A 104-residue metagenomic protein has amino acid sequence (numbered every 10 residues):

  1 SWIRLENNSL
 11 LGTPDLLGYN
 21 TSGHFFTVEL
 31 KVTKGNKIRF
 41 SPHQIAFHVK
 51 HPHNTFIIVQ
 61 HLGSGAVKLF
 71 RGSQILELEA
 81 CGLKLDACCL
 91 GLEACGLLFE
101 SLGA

Functional and structural regions predicted by a protein language model:
S1-N7, T21: Acidic-basic catalytic patches of nuclease active cores, encompassing PD-(D/E)XK and other metal-cofactor nuclease
G12: Beta-rich catalytic cores
L16-G18, G23-K34: Conserved catalytic cores of phosphodiester-cleaving nucleases, focusing on short active-site segments
T33-P52: Mg2+/Mn2+-dependent nuclease catalytic core
S41, L69-E77, G91: Helix N-cap / beta->alpha transition motif
V49-I75: Nucleic-acid nuclease catalytic cores
E79-A104: Charged phosphate-binding loop/patch that engages nucleotide di/tri-phosphates or the phosphate backbone of nucleic
